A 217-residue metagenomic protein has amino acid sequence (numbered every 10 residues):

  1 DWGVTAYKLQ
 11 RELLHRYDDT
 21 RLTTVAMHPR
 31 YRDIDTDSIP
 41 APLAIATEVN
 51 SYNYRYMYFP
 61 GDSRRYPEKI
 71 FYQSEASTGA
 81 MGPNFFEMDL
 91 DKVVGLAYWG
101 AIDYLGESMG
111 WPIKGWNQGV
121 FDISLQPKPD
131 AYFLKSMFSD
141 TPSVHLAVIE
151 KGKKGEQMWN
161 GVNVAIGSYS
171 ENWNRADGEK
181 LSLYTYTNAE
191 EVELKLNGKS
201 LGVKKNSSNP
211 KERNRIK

Functional and structural regions predicted by a protein language model:
T5-H28, A41-K217: Substrate-binding clefts and catalytic carboxylate motifs of secreted carbohydrate-active enzymes
Y31-R32: A short, histidine- and acid-enriched strand-loop-helix "catalytic/donor-clamping" loop that lines the nucleotide-sugar
